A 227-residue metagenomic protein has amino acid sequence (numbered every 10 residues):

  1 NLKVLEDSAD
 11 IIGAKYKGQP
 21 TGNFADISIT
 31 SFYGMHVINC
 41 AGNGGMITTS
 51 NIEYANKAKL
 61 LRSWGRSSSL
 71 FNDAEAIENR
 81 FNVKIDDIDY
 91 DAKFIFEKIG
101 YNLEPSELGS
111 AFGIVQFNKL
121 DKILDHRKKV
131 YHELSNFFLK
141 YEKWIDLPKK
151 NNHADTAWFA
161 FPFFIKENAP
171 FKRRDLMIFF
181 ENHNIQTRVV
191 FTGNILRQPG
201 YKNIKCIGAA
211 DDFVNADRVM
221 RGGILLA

Functional and structural regions predicted by a protein language model:
N1, K15, I52-A227: PLP-dependent aminotransferase class I/II
L5-A41, N56, F94-I95: Conserved active-site segment immediately N-terminal to the catalytic lysine that forms the internal aldimine
A41-G42, W158: Short acidic, glycine/proline-rich loop/turn micro-motifs
